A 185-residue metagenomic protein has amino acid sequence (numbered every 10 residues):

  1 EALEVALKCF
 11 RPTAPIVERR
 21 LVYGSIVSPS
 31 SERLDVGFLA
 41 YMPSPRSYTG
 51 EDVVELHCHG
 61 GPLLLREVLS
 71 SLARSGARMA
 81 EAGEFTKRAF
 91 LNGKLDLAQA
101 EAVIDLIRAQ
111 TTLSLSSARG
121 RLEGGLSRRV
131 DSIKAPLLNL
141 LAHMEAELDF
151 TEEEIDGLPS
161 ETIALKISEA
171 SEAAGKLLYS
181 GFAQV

Functional and structural regions predicted by a protein language model:
E1-S116, G120, G124: A glycine-rich (often HGG/GG-containing) alpha/beta subdomain
K8-P12, H143-V185: Conserved G1/Walker A P-loop phosphate-binding module
P62, A109-T112, S127, D131 (+2 more regions): Alpha-helix boundary/capping and short turn/kink residues
N92-I107, I133-E147, A170: Core structural elements
S116, G120-K134, L138, A164 (+1 more regions): Short amphipathic alpha-helical segments with heptad-repeat character
